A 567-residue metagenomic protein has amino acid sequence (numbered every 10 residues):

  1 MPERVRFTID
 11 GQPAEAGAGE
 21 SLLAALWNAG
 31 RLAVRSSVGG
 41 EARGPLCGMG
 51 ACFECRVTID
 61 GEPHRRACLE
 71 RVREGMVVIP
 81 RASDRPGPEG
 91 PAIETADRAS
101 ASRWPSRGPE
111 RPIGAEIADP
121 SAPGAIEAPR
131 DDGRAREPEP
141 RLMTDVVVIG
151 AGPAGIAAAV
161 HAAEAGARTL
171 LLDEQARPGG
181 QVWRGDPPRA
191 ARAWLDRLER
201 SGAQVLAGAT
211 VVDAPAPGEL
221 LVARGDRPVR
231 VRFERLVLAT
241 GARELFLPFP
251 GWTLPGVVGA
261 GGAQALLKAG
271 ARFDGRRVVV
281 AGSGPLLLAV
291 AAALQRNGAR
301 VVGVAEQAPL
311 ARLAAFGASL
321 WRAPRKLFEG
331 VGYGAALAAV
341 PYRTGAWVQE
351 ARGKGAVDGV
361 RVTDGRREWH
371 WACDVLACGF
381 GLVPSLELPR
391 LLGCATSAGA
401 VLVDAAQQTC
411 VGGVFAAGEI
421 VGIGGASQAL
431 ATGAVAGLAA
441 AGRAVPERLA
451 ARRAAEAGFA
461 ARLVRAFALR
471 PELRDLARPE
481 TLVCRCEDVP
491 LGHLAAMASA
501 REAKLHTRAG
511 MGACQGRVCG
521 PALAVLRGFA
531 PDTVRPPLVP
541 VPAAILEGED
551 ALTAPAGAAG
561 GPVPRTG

Functional and structural regions predicted by a protein language model:
R35-V72, E480-L491, T507-V525: Local cysteine-cluster metal-coordination motifs and their immediate loop/turn environment, predominantly Fe-S cluster
I59-D119, P123-A125, D131-A154, E219 (+3 more regions): Fe-S ferredoxin-like electron-transfer domains and their immediately adjacent linker/connector regions across
P140-T144, T240-V279, S283-V290, A398-A405: Glycine-rich dinucleotide-binding loop and its adjacent helix/turn
T144-R197, S201, V280-A281, P285-P324 (+1 more regions): Beta1-alpha1 glycine-rich phosphate/pyrophosphate-binding loop at the start of Rossmann-like nucleotide-binding domains
L195-R224, V231, N297-E387, A395-S397: A Rossmann-like FAD-binding core segment of flavoenzymes
V258-L267, V375-G424: FAD-site-proximal beta/loop scaffold in flavoenzymes
Q408, A441-L476: Active-site-proximal substrate-binding core of FAD-dependent oxidoreductases
A417-R448: A conserved FAD-binding loop/helix module that cradles the flavin
